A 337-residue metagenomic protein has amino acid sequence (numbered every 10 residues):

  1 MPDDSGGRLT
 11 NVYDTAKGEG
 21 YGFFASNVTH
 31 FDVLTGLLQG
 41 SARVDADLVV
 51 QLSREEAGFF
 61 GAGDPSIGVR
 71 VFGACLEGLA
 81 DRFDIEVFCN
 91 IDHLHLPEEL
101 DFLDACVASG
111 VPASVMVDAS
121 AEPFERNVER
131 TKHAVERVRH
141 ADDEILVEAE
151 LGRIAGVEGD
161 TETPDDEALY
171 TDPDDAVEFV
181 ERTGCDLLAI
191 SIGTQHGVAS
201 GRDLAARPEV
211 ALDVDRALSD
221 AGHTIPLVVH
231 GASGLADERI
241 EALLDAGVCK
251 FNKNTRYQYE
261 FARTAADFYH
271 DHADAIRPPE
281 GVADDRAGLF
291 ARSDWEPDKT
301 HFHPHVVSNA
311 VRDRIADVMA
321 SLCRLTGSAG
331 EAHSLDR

Functional and structural regions predicted by a protein language model:
M1-F24, H301-F302: Generic N-terminal amphipathic, Lys/Arg-enriched alpha-helix
G7-G18, F31-G58, A62, S66-D84 (+3 more regions): Alpha/beta enzyme core
A25-V28, E55, C89-L94, A119 (+3 more regions): Histidine-centered catalytic micro-motifs
V28-D32, R54, G281, D336-R337: Short secondary-structure junction/hinge motifs that connect adjacent elements
R239, L244-R337: C-terminal alpha-helical cap/extension of soluble enzyme domains
